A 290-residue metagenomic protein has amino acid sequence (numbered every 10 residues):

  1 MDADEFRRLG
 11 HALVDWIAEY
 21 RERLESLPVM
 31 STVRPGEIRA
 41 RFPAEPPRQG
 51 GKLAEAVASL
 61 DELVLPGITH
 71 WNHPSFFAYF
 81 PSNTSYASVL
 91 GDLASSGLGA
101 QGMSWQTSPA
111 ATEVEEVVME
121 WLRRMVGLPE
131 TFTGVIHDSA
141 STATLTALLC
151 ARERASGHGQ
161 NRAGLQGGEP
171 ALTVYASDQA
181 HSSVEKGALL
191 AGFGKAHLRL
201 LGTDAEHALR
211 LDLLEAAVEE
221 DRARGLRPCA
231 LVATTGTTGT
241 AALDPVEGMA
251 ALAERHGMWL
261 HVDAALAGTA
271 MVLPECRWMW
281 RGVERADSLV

Functional and structural regions predicted by a protein language model:
M1, E5, Q106, V135-D138 (+2 more regions): A structural signal for alpha-helical segments
M1-T131: N-terminal entrance/gating region of PLP-dependent enzymes' catalytic architecture
A78-F80, S95, V135, Y175 (+1 more regions): Residues in well-ordered beta-strands of folded domains
T84, Q101-S108, T112, R124-S141 (+4 more regions): Peripheral, non-catalytic segments flanking oxidoreductase cores
S139, A143-V290: Conserved PLP-enzyme active-site core in the AAT-like
